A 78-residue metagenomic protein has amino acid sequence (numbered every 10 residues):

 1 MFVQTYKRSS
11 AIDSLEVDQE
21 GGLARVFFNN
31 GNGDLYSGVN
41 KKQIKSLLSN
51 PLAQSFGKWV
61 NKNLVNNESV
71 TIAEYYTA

Functional and structural regions predicted by a protein language model:
F2-A78: Acidic/histidine-enriched, beta-strand-rich ligand/metal-binding domains
